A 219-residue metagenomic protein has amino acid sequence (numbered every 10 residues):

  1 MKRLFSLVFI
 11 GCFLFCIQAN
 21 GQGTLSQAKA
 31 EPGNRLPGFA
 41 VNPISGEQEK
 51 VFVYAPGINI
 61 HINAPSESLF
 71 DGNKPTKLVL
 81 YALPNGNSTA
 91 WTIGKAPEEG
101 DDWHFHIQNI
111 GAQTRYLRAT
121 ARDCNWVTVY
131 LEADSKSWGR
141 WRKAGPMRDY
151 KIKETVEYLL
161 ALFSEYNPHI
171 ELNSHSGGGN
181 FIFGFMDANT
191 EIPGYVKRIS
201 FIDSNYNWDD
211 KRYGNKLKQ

Functional and structural regions predicted by a protein language model:
M1-V8: Bacterial N-terminal signal peptides that target proteins for export
V8-C16: Bacterial N-terminal signal peptides
G21-L78: A domain-start/cap signature at the N-terminus of enzymes
A55-H61, S66-D123: Short, surface-exposed "cap/lid" segments of acyl-processing enzymes
G111, Y130-E165: Alpha/beta-hydrolase active-site loop
S174-G178, I182: Gly/Ala-rich beta-loop-alpha elbow adjacent to hydrolase catalytic centers
G184-A188: Active-site signature of alpha/beta-hydrolase-fold catalytic machinery across serine- and Asp/Cys-nucleophile hydrolases
T190-Q219: The feature captures the conserved acid-bearing segment of alpha/beta-hydrolase catalytic domains
